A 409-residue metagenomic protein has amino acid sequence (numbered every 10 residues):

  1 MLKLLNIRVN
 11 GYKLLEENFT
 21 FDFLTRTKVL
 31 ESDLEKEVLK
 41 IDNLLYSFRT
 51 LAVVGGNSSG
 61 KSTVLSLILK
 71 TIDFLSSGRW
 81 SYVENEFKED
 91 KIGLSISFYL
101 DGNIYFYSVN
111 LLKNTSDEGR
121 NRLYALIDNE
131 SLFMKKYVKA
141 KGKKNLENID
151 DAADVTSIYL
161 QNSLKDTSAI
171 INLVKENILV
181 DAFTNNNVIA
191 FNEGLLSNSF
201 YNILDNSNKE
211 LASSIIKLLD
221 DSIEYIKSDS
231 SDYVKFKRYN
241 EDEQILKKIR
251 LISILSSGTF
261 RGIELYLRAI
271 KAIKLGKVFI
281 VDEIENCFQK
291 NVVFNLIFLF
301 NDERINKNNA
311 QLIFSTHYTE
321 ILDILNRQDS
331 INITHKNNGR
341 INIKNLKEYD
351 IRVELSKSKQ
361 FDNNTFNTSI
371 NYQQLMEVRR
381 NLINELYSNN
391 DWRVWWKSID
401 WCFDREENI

Functional and structural regions predicted by a protein language model:
M1-D73, R238-I370: Switch/communication elements of ASCE P-loop NTPase nucleotide-binding domains
L2-D22, F74-K274, N363-Y372, R379-N381 (+1 more regions): Phosphate-coordinating catalytic segments in nucleotide- and nucleic-acid-processing enzymes
